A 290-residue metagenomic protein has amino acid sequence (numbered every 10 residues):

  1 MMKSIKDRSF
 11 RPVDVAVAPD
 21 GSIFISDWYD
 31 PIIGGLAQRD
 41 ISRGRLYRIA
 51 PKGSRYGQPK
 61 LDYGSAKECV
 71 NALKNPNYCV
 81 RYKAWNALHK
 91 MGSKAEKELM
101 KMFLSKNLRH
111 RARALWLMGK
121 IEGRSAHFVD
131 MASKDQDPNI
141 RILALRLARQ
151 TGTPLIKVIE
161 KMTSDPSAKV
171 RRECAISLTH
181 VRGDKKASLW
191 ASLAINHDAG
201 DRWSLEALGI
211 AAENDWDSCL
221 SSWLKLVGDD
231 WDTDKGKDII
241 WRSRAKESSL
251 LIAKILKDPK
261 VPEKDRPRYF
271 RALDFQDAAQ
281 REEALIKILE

Functional and structural regions predicted by a protein language model:
M1-D7: Blade-edge beta-strand/turn elements of extracellular beta-propeller and related beta-sheet repeat scaffolds
M2, I32-G34, A194: Active-site rim elements
V17-P19: Residue-level detector of Asp-centered blade-edge/turn motifs that repeat once per structural unit in beta-propeller
S26, S42, I49-E290: Long, ordered, helix-rich scaffold segments
W28-I41: Short, conserved, GDST-rich strand-edge loop motifs in beta-rich repeat architectures
